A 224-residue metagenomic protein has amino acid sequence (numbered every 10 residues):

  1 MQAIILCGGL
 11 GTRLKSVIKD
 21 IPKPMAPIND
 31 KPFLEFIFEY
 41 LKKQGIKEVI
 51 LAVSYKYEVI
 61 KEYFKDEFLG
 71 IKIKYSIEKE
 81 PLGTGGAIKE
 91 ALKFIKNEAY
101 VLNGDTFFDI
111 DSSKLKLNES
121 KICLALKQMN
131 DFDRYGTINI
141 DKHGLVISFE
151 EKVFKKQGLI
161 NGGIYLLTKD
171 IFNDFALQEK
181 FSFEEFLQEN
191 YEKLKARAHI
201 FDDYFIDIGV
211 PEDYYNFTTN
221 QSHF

Functional and structural regions predicted by a protein language model:
M1-K19, K42-Q44, K195: N-terminal nucleotide-binding beta1-loop-alpha1 segment
Q2-I5, K31-N103, D174-Q178: Conserved N-terminal catalytic core of the sugar/cofactor nucleotidyltransferase
L10, D105-T106: Active-site metal-binding loops of divalent metal-dependent hydrolases
D20-F33: Short catalytic helix/loop segments, enriched in acidic residues and glycine and frequently bearing histidine
M25, I138-I140, A198: A structural signal for short hydrophobic beta-strand segments in well-ordered beta-sheet cores
F36, Y40, V59, E90 (+4 more regions): Alpha-helical elements of Rossmann-like donor-binding domains used by nucleotide-donor carbohydrate transfer enzymes
Y100, F107, S112-L117, N130 (+1 more regions): Catalytic-core segments of class I nucleotidyltransferases/pyrophosphorylases that form NMP-activated intermediates
E119-Q128: A short, conserved acidic/glycine-rich loop-to-beta-strand motif that forms the donor nucleotide-sugar/metal
